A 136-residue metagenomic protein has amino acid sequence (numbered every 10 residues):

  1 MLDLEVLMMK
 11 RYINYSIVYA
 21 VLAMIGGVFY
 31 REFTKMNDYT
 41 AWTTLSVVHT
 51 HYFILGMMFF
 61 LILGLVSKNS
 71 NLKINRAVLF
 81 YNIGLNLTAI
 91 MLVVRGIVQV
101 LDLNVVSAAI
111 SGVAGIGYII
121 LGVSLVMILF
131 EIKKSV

Functional and structural regions predicted by a protein language model:
L2-V136: Hydrophobic alpha-helical transmembrane segments of multi-pass integral membrane proteins
